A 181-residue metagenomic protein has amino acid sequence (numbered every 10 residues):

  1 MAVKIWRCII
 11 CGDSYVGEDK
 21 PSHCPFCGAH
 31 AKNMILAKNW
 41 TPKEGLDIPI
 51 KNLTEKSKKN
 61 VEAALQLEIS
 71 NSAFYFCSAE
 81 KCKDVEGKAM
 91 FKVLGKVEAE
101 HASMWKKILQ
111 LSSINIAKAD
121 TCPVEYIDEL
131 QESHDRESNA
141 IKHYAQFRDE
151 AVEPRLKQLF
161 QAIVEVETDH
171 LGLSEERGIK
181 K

Functional and structural regions predicted by a protein language model:
A2-K181: Non-heme di-metal
